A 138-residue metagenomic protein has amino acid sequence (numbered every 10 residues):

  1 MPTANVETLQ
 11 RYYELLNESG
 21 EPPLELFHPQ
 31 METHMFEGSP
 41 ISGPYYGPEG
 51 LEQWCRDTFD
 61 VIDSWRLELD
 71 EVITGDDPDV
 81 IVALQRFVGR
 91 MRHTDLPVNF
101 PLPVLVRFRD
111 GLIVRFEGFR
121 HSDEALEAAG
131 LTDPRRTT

Functional and structural regions predicted by a protein language model:
M1-T138: C-terminal and inter-domain tail/linker signature
